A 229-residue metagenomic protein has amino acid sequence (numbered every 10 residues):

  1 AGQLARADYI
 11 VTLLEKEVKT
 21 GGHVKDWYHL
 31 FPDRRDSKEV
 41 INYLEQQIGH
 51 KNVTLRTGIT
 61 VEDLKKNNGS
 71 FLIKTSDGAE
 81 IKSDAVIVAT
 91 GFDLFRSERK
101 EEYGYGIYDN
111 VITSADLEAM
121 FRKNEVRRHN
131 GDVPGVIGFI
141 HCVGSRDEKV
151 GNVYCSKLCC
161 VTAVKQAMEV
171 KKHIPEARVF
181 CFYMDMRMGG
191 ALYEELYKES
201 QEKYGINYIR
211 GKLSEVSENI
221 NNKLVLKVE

Functional and structural regions predicted by a protein language model:
A1-G21, D26, K38, G58 (+3 more regions): Rossmann-like dinucleotide/flavin-binding elements
K25-H29, Y43: Structural/interface elements that position substrates and couple domains in central-metabolism enzymes
H29-D33, Y197-E199: Short, hinge-like loop/turn segments at secondary-structure boundaries
V40-D93, V164-E229: A Rossmann-like FAD-binding core segment of flavoenzymes
